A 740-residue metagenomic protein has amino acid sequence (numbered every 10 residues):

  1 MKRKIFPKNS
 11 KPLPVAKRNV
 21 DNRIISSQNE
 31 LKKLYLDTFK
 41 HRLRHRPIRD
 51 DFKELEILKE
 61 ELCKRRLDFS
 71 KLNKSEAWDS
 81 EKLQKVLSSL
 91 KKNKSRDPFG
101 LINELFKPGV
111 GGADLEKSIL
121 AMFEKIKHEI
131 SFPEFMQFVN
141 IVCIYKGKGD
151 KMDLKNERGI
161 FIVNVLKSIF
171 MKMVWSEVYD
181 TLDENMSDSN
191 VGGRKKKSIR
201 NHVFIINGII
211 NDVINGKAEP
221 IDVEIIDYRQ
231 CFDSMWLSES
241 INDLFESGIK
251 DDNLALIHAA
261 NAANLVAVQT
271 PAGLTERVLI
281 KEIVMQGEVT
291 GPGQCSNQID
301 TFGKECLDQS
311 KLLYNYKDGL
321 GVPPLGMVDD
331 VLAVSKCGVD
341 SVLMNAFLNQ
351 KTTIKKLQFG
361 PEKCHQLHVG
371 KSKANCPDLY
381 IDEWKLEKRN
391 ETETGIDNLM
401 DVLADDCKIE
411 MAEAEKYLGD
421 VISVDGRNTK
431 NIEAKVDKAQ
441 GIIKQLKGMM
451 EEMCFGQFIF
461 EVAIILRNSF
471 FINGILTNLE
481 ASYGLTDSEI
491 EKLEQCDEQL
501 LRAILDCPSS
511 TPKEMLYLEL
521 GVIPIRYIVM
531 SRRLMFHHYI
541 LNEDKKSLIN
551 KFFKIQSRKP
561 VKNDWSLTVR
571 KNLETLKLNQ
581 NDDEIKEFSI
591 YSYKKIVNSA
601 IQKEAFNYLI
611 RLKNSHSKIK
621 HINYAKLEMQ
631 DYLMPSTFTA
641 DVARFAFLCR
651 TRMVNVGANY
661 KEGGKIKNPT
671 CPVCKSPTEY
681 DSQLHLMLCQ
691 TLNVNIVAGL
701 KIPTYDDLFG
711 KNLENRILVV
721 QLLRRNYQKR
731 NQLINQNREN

Functional and structural regions predicted by a protein language model:
K2-L154, V165, I169, I221 (+2 more regions): Surface-exposed loop/turn segments and immediately adjacent short secondary-structure elements within folded domains
N22, L466-N468, L493-D497, P508-N659 (+3 more regions): Extended C-terminal regions of large enzymes
K40, M152-M186, F204, R229-F232 (+3 more regions): Conserved pre-motif C helix in the palm subdomain of viral-like polymerases
L58, G360-E413, A434: Short, conserved micro-motifs composed of acidic
K92-I102, I141, M152-I162, R200-F245 (+1 more regions): Conserved catalytic palm subdomain of right-hand nucleotidyl-transferase polymerases, strongest for RNA-directed enzymes
L115, I119-F123, H128-F132, A262 (+3 more regions): Family-specific functional microsites
S131-F132, Y228-V328, A333-L343: Conserved polymerase palm-domain catalytic core
V178, K195, M327-D330, Q358-S372 (+3 more regions): Non-catalytic, peripheral interaction segments enriched in hydrophobic/basic residues
